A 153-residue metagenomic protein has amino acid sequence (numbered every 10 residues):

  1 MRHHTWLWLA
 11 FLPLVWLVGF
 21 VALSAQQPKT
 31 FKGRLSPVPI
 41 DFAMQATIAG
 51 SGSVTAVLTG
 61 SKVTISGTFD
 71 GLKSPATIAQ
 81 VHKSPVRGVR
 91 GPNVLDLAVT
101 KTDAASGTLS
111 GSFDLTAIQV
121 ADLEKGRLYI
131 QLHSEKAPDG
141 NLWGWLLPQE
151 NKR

Functional and structural regions predicted by a protein language model:
M1-T5: Positively charged n-region of N-terminal signal peptides that target proteins for export
L9-G19: Bacterial N-terminal signal peptides
G19-A79, K83-R153: Metal-centered catalytic cores of metalloenzymes
